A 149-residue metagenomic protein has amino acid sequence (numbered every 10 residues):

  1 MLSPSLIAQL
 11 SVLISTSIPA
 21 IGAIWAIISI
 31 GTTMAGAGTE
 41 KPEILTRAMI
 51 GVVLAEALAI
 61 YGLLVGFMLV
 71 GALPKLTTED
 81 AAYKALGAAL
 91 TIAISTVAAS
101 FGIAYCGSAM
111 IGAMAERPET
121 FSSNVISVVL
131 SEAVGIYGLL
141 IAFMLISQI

Functional and structural regions predicted by a protein language model:
M1-I149: Hydrophobic, small-residue-rich transmembrane alpha-helices and their short perimembrane loops in multi-pass membrane
